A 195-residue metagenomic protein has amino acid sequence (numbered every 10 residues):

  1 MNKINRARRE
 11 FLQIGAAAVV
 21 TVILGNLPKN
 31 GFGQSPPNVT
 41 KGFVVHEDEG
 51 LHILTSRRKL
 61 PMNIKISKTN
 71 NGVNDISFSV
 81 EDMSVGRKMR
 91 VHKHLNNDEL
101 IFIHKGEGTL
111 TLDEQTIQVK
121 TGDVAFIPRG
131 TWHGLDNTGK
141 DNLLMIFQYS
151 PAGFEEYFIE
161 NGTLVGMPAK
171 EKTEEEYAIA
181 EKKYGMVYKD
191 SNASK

Functional and structural regions predicted by a protein language model:
M1-V19: N-terminal secretory signal peptides and thylakoid transit peptides that target proteins across membranes
N26-L54: C-terminal segment of N-terminal export signals and the immediately downstream linker at the start of the mature
L51-V91, N97: A short glycine-rich, His/Asp/Glu-containing loop-to-beta-strand
D82-M83, N96-L110, Q148: Short, conserved beta-strand element in jelly-roll/cupin
S84-K88, G122, G130: Tight coil/turn sites that cap or link beta-strands
V91, L110, I127, H133-G139 (+1 more regions): Short beta-strand His + acidic residue motifs that chelate non-heme Fe in jelly-roll/DSBH and cupin folds
Q115-R129: Short acidic-glycine-tyrosine-enriched beta hairpin
D136-K195: Double-stranded beta-helix
